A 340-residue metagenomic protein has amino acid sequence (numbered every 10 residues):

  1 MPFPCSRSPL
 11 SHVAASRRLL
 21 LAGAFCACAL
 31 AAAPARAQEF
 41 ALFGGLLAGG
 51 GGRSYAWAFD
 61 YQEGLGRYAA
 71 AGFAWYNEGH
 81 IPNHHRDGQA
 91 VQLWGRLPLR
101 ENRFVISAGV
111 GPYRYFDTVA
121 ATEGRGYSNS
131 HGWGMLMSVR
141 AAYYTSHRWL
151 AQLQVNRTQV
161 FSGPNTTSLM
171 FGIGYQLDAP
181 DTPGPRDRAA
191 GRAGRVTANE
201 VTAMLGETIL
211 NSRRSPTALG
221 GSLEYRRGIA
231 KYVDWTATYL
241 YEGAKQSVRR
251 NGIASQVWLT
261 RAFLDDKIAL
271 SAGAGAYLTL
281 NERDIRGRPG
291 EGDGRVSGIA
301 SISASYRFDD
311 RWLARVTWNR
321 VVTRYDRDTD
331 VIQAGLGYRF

Functional and structural regions predicted by a protein language model:
F3-A22: Bacterial N-terminal signal peptides that target proteins for export
A35-I81, G95, R103, T166-I229 (+1 more regions): Short glycine/proline- and aromatic-enriched beta-strand/turn motifs that initiate or cap beta-hairpins
E39-F40, R67-F73, E101-I106, Y143-L153 (+5 more regions): Repeated loop/turn-to-beta-strand initiation elements of outer-membrane beta-barrel proteins
E39-G45, G72-Y76, S107-Y113, Q152-N156 (+6 more regions): Transmembrane beta-strands of outer-membrane beta-barrel proteins
L46, E78-I81, E123-Y127, R157-Q159 (+4 more regions): Extracellular loop and loop/strand-boundary signature of outer-membrane beta-barrel proteins
R53-W57, H85-V91, H131-M137, N165-L169 (+4 more regions): Residues that define the transmembrane beta-barrel architecture of outer-membrane proteins
E63, G95-L99, Y143, R157 (+9 more regions): Residue-level signature of outer-membrane beta-barrel architecture
L65-T122, S222-G287: Gram-negative (and chloroplast) outer-membrane scaffold detector with strong preference for beta-barrel transmembrane
